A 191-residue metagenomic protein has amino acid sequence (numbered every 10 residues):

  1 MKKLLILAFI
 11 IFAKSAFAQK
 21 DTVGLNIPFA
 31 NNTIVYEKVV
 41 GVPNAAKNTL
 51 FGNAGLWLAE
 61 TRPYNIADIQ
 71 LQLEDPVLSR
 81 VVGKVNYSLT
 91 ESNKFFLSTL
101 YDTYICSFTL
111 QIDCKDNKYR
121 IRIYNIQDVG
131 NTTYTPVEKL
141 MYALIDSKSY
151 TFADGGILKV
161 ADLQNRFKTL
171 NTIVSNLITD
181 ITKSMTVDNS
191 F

Functional and structural regions predicted by a protein language model:
M1-T22: Bacterial Sec-dependent N-terminal signal peptides
A18-F191: Ser/Thr-rich, low-complexity intrinsically disordered terminal regions
